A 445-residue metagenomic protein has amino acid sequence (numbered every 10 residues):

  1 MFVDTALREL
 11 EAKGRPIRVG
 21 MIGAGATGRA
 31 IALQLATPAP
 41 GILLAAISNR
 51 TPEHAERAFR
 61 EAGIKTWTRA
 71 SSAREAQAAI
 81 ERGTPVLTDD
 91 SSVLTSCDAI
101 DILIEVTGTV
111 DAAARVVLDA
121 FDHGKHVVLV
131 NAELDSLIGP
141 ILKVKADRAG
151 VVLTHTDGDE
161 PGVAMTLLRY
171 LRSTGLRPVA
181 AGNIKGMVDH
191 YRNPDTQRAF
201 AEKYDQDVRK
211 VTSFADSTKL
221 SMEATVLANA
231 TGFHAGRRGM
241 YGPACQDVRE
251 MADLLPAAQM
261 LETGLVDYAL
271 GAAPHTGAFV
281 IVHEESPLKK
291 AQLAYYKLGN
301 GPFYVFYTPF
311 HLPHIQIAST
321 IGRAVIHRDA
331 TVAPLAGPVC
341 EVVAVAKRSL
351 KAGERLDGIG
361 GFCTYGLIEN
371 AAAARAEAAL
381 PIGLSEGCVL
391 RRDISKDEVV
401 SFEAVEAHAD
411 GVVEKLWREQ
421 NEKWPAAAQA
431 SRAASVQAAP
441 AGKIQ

Functional and structural regions predicted by a protein language model:
M1-D119: N-terminal glycine-/serine-/threonine-rich beta1-alpha1-beta2 phosphate-ribose binding loop of Rossmann-like
F2-L10, F200-V436, A441: C-terminal catalytic/substrate-binding lobe primarily of soluble NAD(P)-dependent oxidoreductases
A46, I104-E105, V127-V130, L153-T156: Short catalytic-loop micro-motif centered on adjacent basic/acidic residues
R50, S92, G108-T109, A132-D135 (+4 more regions): Short, ordered loop/turn segments at secondary-structure junctions
F59-R60, G139-L142, M165-L168, N183 (+4 more regions): Short acidic, glycine/serine/threonine-rich loops at helix termini
D111-H123, V130-V151, D157: Rossmann-fold NAD(P)-binding glycine/threonine-rich loop
A146-K219: Rossmann-like NAD(P)H-binding beta-loop-alpha module
